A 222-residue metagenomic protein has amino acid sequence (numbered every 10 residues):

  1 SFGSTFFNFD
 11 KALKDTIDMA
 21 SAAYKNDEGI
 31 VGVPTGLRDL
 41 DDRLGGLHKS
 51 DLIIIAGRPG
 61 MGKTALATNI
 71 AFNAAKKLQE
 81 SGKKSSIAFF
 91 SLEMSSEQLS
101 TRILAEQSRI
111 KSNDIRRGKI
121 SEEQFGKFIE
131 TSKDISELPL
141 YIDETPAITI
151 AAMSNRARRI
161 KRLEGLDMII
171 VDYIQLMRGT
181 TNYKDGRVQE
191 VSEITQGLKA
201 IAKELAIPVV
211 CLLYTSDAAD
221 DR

Functional and structural regions predicted by a protein language model:
S1-S50, K83, I110, F125-G126 (+2 more regions): Core recognition of P-loop NTPase motor domains used across DNA-transaction enzymes
D42, N73-G165, G179: Cytosolic-facing regulatory segments adjacent to core modules
R58: P-loop (Walker A) phosphate-binding loop of NTP-binding proteins
K63: Conserved lysine of the Walker
L66: Hydrophobic positions on the alpha1 helix immediately C-terminal to the Walker A/P-loop
E190-V209: Substrate-engagement module of ASCE P-loop NTPases
Y214-D221: Conserved small/polar residues in nucleotide/adenosyl-binding loops
